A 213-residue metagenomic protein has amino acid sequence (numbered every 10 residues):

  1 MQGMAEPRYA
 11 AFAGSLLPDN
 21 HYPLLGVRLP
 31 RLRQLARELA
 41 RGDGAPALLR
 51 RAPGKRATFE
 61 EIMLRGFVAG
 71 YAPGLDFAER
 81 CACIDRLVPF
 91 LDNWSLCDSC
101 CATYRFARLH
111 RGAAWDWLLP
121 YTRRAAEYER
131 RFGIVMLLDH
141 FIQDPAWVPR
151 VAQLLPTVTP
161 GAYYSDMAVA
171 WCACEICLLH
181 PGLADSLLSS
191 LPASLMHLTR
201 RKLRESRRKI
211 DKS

Functional and structural regions predicted by a protein language model:
M1-S213: Alpha-helical scaffold domains
